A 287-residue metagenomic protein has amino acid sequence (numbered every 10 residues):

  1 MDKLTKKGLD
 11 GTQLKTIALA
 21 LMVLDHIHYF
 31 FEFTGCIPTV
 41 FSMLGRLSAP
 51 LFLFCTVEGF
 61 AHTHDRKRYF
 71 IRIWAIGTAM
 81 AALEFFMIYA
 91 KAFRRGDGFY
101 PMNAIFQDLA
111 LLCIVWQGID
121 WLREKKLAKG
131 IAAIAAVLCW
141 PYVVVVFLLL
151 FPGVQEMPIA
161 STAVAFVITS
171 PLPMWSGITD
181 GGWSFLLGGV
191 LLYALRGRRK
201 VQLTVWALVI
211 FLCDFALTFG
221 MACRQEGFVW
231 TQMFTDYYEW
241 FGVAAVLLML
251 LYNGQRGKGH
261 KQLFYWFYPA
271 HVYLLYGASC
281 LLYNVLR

Functional and structural regions predicted by a protein language model:
M1-R287: Alpha-helical transmembrane segments and their immediate juxtamembrane cytosolic regions
